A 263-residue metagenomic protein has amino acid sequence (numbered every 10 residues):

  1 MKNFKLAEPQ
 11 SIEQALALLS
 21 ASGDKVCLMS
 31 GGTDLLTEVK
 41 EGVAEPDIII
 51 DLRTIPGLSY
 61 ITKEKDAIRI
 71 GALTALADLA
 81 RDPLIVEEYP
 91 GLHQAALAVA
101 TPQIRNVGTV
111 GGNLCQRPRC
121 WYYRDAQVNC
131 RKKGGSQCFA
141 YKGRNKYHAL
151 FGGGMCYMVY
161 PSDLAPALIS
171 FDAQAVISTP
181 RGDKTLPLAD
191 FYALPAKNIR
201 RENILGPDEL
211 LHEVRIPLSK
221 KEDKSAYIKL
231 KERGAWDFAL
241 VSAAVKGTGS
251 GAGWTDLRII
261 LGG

Functional and structural regions predicted by a protein language model:
M1-G263: C-terminal structural segment of proteins
